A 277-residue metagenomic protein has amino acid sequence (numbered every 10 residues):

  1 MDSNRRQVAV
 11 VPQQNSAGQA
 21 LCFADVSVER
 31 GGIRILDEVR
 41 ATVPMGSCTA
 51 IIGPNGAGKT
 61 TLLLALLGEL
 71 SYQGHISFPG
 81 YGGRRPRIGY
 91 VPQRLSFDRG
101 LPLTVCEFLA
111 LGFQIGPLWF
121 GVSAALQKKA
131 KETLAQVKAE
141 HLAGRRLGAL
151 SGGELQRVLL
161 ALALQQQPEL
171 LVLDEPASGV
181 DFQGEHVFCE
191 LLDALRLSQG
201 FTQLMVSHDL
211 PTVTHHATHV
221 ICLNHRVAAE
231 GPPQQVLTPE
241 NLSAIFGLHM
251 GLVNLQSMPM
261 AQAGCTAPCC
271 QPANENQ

Functional and structural regions predicted by a protein language model:
A124-L142: Conserved ABC ATPase "signature" region
R146-L150, E154: Conserved ABC ATPase signature
Q167: Conserved catalytic motifs of ABC-family nucleotide-binding domains
L171-E175: Catalytic Walker B motif of ABC-type/P-loop ATPase nucleotide-binding domains
S207-H208: H-loop/switch region of ABC-family ATPase nucleotide-binding domains
I221, H225-Q235: Conserved switch/coupling elements of ABC/ABC-like ATPase nucleotide-binding domains
Q235-Q277: ABC ATPase nucleotide-binding domains
